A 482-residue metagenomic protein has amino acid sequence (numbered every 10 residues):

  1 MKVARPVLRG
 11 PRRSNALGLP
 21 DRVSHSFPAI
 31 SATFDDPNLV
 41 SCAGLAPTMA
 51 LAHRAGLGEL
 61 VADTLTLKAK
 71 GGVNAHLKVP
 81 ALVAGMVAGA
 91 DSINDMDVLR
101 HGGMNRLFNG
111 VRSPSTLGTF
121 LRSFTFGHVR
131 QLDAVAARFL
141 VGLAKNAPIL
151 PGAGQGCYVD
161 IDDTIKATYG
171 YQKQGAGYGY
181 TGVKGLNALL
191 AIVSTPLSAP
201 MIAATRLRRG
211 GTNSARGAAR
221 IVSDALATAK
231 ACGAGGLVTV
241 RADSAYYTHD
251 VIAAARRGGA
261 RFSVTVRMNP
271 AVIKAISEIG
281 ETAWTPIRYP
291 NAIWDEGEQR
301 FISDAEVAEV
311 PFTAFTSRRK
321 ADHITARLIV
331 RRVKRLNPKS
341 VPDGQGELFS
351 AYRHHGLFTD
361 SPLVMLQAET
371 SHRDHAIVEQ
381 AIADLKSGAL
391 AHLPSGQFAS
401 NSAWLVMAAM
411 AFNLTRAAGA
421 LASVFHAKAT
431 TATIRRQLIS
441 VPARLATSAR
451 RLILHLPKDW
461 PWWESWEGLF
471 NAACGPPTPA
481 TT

Functional and structural regions predicted by a protein language model:
D21-N213, G217-C232, A443-T482: Dynamic "connector" segments at or just before major functional cores
V23-I30, S263-L385, N471-T482: An anionic, glycine-rich sequence signature occurring as long contiguous blocks
M96, Q367-A418: Short amphipathic alpha-helical "interface-anchor" segments enriched in bulky aromatics
D162, G236-Y247: Acidic/histidine-rich, metal-coordinating catalytic segments
T181-A188, R257-V272: Acidic, His- and aromatic-enriched active-site or binding-groove loops in soluble protein domains that engage sugars
L414-R436, S440: Conserved nucleotidyltransferase catalytic core and NTase-mimicking acidic/glycine-rich helix/loop elements in nucleic
